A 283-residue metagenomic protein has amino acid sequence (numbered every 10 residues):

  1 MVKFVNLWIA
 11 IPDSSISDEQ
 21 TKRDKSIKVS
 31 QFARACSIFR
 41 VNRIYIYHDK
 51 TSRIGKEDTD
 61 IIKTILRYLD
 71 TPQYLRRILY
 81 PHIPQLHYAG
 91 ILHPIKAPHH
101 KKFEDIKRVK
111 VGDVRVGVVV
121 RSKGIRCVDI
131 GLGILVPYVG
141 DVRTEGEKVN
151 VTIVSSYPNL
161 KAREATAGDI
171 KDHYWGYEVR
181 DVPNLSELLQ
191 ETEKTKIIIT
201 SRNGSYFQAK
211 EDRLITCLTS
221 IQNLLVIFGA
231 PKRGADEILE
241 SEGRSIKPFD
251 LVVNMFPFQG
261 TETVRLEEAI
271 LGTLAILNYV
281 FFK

Functional and structural regions predicted by a protein language model:
M1-K283: Post-transcriptional modification and biogenesis factors for structured RNAs of the translation apparatus
